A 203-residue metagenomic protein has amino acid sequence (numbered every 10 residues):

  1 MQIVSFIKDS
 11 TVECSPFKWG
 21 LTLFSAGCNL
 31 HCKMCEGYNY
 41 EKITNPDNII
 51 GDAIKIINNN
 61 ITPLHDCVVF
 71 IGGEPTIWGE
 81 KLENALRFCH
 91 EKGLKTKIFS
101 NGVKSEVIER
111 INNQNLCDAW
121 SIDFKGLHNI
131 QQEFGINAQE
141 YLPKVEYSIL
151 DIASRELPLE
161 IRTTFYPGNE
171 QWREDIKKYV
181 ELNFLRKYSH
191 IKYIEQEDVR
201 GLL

Functional and structural regions predicted by a protein language model:
M1-F24, N29-I43, I61: N-terminal [4Fe-4S]-dependent radical SAM core
M1-Q2, T44-P46, G93-I98: Short linear motifs at secondary-structure transitions and domain/linker junctions
F24, I71-G72: A secondary-structure boundary/capping signal
Y38-V69: Conserved alpha-helical substructure of the radical SAM core
I57-N58, L64-C67, T76-G201: Conserved AdoMet/S-adenosylmethionine-binding subsite of the radical SAM
